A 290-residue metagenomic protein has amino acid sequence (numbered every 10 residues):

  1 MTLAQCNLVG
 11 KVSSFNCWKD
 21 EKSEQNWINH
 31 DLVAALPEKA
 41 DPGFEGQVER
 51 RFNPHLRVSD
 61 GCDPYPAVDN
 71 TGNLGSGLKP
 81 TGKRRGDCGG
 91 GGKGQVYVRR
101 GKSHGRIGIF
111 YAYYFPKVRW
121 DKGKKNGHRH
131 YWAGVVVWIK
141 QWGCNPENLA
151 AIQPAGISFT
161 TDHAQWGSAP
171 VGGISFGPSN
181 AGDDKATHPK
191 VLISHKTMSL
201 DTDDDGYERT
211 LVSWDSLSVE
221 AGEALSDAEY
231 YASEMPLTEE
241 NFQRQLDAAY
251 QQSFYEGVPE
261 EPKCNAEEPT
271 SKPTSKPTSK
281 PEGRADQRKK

Functional and structural regions predicted by a protein language model:
M1-C6, K290: Fungal secretory targeting signals
Q5-A133, C144, A151-P269: A domain-level signal for the mature, folded cores of soluble proteins
T270-K290: Low-complexity, Pro/Ser/Thr-rich intrinsically disordered segments of extracellular/cell-surface proteins
